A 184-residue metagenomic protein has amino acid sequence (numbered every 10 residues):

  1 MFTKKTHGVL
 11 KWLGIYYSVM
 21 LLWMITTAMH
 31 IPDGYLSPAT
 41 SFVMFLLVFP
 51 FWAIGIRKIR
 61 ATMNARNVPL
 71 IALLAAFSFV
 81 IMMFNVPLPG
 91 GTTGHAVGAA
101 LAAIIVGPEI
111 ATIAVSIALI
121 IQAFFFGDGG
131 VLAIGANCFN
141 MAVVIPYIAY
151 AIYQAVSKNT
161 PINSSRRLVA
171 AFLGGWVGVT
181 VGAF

Functional and structural regions predicted by a protein language model:
M1-Y16, L36-S41: N-terminal membrane topogenic signal
K4, H30-S37, I59, M63 (+4 more regions): Membrane-helix interfacial "entry" motifs
V19-T26, F77-M83, L119-F126, G175-F184: Aromatic-anchored segments of alpha-helical transmembrane domains
W23-L101: Hydrophobic transmembrane alpha-helices
F42-V43, V68-L73, T112-S116, L168-L173: Hydrophobic alpha-helical transmembrane segments
A53-R60, V86, Q122, F126 (+2 more regions): Membrane-water interface at transmembrane helix exits
M82-I145: Alpha-helical membrane segments and adjacent membrane-interface helices in multi-pass membrane proteins
M141-A183: Short helix-perturbing small/polar motifs within transmembrane alpha-helices
